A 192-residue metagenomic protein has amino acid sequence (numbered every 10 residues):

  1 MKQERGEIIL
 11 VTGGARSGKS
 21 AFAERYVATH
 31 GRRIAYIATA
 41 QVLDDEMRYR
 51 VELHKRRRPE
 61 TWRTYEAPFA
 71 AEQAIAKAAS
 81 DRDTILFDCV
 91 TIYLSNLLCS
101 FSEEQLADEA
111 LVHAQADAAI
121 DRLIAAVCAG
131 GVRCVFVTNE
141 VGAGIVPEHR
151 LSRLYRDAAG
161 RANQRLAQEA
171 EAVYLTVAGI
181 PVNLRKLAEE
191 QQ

Functional and structural regions predicted by a protein language model:
M1-G6: Phosphate-binding P-loop
I9-A78: Conserved P-loop
L10, L86, V135-V137: Structural motif
A23, H54, L86, N139 (+1 more regions): Residue-level signal for inorganic ion chemistry
I34, I85, A172-L175: Short, well-ordered beta-strand core segments
F69, L94-Q192: Replace "adjacent to P-loop NTPase cores in ATP/GTP-dependent enzymes" with "adjacent to NTP-binding cores
S80-D83: Short acidic/histidine-rich motifs immediately flanking catalytic phosphotransfer sites in two-component signaling
D88-L94: Long, well-ordered amphipathic alpha-helical subdomains in the mid-to-C-terminal portions of large enzyme subunits
